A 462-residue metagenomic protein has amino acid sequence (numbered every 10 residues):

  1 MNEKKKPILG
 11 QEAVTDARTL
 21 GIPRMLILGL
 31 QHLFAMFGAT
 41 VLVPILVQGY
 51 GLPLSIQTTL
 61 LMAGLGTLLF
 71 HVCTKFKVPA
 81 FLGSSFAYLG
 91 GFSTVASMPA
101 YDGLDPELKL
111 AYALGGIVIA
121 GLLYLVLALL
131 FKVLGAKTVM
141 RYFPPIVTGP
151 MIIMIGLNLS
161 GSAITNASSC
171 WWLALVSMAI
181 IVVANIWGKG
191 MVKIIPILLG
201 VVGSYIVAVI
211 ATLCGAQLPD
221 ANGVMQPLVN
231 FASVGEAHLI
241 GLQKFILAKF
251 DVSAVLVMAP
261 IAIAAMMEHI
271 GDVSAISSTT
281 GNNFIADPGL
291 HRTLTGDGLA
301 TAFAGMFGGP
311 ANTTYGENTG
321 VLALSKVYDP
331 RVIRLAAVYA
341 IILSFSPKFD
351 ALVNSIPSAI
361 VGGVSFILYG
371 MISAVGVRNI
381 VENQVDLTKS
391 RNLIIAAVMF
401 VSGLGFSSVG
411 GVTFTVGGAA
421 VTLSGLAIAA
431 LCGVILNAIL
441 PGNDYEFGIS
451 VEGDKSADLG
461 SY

Functional and structural regions predicted by a protein language model:
M1-A80, A87-E107: N-terminal signal-anchor module of multipass membrane proteins
M1-I27, Q217-K244, S278-N282, I439-Y462: Intrinsically disordered, low-complexity non-transmembrane regions of multi-pass membrane transporters
N2-G10, G38-P44, S177-A184, I195 (+3 more regions): Juxtamembrane interface elements at the cytosolic ends of transmembrane helices in multi-pass membrane proteins
P23-A39, L173-S177, I195-P196, A211 (+2 more regions): Hydrophobic, membrane-embedded alpha-helices of multi-pass small-molecule transporters
Q48-H71, V257-P330, G453: Membrane-embedded helical hairpins/re-entrant loop segments and their flanking transmembrane helices within multi-pass
P53-Q57, F76-L89, V139-T148, K193-L199 (+3 more regions): Short, non-helical or kinked segments that cap or interrupt transmembrane helices
S93-S97, N185, N318-I333, Y339-S344: Interfacial segments of multi-pass membrane proteins
K109-C214, A337-I449: Membrane-embedded alpha-helical modules
